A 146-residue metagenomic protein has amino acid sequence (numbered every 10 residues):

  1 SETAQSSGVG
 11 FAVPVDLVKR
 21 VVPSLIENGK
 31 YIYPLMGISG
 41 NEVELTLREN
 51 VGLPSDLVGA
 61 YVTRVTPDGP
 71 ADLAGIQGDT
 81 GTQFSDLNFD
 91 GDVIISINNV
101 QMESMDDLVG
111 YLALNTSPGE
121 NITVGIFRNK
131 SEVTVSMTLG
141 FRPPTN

Functional and structural regions predicted by a protein language model:
S1-E2, L47: Active-site proximal helix/loop that lines the substrate pocket of Rossmann-like NAD(P)-dependent oxidoreductase domains
E2-V21, M36: Serine endopeptidase catalytic core focused on the charge-relay Asp
L17-N146: C-terminal recognition in membrane/secretory proteostasis and scaffolding
